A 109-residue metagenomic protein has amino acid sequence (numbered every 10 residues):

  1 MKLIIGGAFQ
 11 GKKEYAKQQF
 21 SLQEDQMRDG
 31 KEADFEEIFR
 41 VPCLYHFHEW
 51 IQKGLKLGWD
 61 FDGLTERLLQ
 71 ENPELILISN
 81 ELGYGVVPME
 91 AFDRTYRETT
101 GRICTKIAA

Functional and structural regions predicted by a protein language model:
M1-A33: Glycine-rich P-loop/Walker A and Walker A-like loops and their local beta1-loop-alpha1 context in P-loop NTPases
Q10, E49-W50, G83: Short, solvent-exposed loop/turn segments at secondary-structure junctions
K13-Y15, K53-L55, V86-M89: Short glycine-/acidic-enriched loop or helix-start segments at secondary-structure transitions that form or flank
D25-R28, E32-L77: Conserved nucleotide-sensing/catalytic segment adjacent to the nucleotide-binding pocket in NTP-handling enzymes
W59-A109: Replace "adjacent to P-loop NTPase cores in ATP/GTP-dependent enzymes" with "adjacent to NTP-binding cores
